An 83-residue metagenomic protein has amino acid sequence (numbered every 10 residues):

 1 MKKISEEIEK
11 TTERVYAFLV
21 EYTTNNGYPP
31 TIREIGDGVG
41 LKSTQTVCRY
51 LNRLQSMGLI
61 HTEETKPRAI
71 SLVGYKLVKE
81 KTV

Functional and structural regions predicted by a protein language model:
M1-F18: Short alpha-helical segments that sit at the start of domains
I8-T12, N26, T31, E63-V83: Short, cationic-aromatic polyanion-contact patches
V15, T46-V47: Helix-turn-helix DNA-binding helix
L19-N26: Short helix-to-turn junction characteristic of helix-turn-helix DNA-binding domains, especially the helix
E21, N52-R53, A69: Alpha-helical DNA-recognition elements
P30-L41: A short alpha-helical element within helix-turn-helix/winged-helix DNA-binding domains across DNA-binding proteins
Q55-E63: A short, conserved structural fragment
